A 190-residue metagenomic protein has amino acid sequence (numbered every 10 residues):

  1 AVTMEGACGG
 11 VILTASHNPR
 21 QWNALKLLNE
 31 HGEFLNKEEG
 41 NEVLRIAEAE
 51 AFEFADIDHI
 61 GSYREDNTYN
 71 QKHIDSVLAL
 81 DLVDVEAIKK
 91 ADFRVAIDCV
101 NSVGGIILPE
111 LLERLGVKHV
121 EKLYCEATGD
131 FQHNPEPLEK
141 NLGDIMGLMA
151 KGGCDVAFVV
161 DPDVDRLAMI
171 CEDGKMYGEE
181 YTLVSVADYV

Functional and structural regions predicted by a protein language model:
A1-E30: Ferredoxin-reductase
C8, K118, D155: Short acidic/polar active-site loop segments enriched in Thr and Asp
I12-L13, N36, I97, E121-Y124 (+2 more regions): General beta-strand structural signal in soluble alpha/beta enzymes
N18-P19, N101-G105, V164-D165: Gly/Ser/Thr-rich loops at beta-strand to alpha-helix junctions that form or flank small-molecule/cofactor-binding
R20-Q21, L27-N36, R45, D144 (+1 more regions): Replace "Mg2+/Mn2+-dependent" with "divalent metal-dependent
N23-G152: Gly/Ser/Thr-enriched, mixed-charge loops and adjacent short helices that form phosphate/oxyanion-binding elements
